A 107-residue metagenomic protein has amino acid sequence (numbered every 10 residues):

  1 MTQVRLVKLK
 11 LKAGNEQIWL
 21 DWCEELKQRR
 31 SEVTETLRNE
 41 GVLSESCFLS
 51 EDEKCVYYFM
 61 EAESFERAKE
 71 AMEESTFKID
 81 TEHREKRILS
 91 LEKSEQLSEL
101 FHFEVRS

Functional and structural regions predicted by a protein language model:
M1-Q3, S50-E51: Short, flexible turn/loop "capping" segments at secondary-structure junctions
V4-K10, F59: Active-site-flanking beta-strand signature of metal-NTP-handling nucleotidyl enzymes and homologous cyclase-like
G14-L20, E66-E70: Short, conserved charged micro-motifs
Q17-G41: Short amphipathic alpha-helical segments
E32-L43, E61-S98: An amphipathic, aromatic/His-enriched active-site/gating alpha helix that lines ligand/cofactor pockets
S44-E53, E63: N-terminal secretory/targeting leader peptides
C55-Y57: General beta-strand recognition
E104: A conserved mid-domain beta-alpha-beta active-site/ligand-binding segment of alpha/beta enzyme cores
